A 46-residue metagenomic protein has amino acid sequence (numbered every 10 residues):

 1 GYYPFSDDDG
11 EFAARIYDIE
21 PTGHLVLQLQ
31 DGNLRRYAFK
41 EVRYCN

Functional and structural regions predicted by a protein language model:
P4-N46: Conserved RNA-binding domains used in RNP assembly and mRNA/RNA metabolism
